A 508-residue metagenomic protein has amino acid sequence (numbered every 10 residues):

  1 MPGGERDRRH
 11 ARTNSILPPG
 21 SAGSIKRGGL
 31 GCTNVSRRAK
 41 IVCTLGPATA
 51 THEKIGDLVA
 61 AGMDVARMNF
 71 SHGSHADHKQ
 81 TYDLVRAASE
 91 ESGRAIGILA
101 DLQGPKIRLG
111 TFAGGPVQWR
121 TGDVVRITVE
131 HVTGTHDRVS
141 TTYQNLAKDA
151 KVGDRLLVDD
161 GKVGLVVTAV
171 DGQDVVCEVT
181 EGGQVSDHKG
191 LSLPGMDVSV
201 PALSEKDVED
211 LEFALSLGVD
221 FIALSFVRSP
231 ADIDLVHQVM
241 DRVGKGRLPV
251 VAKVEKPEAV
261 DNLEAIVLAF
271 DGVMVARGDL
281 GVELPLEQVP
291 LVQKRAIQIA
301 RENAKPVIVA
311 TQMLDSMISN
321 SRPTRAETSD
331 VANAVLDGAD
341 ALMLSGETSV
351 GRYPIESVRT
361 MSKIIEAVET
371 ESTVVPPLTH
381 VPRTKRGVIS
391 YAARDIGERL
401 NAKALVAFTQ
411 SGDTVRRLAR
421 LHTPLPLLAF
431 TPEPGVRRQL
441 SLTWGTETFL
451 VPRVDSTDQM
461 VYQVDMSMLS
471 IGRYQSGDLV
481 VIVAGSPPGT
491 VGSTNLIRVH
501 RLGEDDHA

Functional and structural regions predicted by a protein language model:
P2, D7-A508: Non-catalytic helical/linker scaffolds that mediate oligomerization, partner binding, and domain coupling around large
